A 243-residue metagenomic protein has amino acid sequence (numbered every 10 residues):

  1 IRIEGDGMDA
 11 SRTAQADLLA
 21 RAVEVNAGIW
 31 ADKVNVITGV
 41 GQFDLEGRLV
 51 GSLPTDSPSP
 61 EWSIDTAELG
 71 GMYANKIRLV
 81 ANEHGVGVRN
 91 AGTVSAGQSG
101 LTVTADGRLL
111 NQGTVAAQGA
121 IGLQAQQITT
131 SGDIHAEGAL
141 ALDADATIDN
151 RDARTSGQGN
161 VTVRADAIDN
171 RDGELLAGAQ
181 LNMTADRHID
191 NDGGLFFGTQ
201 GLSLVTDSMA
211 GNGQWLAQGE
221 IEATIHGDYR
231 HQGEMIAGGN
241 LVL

Functional and structural regions predicted by a protein language model:
I1-L243: Extracellular and secretory-pathway beta-repeat/beta-biased strand scaffolds
